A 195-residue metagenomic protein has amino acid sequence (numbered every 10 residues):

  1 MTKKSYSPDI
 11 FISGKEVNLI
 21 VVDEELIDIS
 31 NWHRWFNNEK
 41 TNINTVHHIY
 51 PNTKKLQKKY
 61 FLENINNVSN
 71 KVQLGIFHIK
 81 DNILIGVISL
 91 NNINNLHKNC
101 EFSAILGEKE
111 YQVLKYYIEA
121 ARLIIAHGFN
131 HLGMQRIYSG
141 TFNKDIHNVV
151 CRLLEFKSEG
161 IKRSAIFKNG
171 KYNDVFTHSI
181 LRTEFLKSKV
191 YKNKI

Functional and structural regions predicted by a protein language model:
M1-I29, N37-N38, Q73, F77-I195: Acyl-donor (CoA/ACP) binding surface of acyl/acetyltransferases
S5-S7, F61-N64: Short, P/G- and charge-enriched loop/turn segments at secondary-structure junctions
L26, W35, P51-K55, N70: Generic alpha-helical scaffold signal
N31-W32, T41, Q57, F102: Hydrophobic pocket/interface hotspot
K40-L62: Conserved GNAT-fold acetyl-CoA-binding loop/helix
L62-G75: A short helix-loop-beta-strand connector motif used in the catalytic cores of GNAT acetyltransferases and, in some
